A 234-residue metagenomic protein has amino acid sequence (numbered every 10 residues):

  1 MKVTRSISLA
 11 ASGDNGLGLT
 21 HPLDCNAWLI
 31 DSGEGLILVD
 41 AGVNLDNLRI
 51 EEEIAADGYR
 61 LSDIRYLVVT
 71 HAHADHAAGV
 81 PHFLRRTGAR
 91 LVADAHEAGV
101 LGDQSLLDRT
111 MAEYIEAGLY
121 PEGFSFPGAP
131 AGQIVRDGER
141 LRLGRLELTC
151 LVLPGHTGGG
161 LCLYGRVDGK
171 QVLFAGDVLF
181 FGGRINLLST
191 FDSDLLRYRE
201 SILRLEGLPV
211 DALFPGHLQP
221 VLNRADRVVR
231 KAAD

Functional and structural regions predicted by a protein language model:
M1-D57, C162-G176: Conserved beta-strand hairpin/beta-sheet module of binuclear metal-dependent hydrolase folds, prominently
V3-N15, L119-G123, G144-L148: Short Pro/Gly-enriched beta-strand edge/turn motifs at strand-loop
I37-V39, V68, L91, V172-F174 (+1 more regions): Residue-level marker for buried hydrophobic side chains located in beta-strands that build the well-ordered beta-sheet
N44-L45, R140, L146-K231: Metallo-beta-lactamase
L45-L48, A55-R140: Active-site HxH/HxHxD metal-binding segment of metal-dependent hydrolases
I50-E53, G79, Y198-S201, A232: A general structural detector for well-ordered alpha-helical segments in enzyme core domains, enriched
V92-A93, V229-D234: Core catalytic region of metal-dependent phosphoesterases/phosphodiesterases, especially metallo-beta-lactamase-like
